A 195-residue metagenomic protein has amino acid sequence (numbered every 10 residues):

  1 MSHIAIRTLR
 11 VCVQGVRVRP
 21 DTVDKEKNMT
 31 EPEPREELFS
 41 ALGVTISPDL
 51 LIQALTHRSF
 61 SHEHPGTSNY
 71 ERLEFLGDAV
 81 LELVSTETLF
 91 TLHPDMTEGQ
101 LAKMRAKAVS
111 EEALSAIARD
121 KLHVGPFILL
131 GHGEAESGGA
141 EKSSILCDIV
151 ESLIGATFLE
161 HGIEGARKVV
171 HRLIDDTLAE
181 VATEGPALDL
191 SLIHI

Functional and structural regions predicted by a protein language model:
S2-I193: Double-stranded RNA-binding/processing signature
